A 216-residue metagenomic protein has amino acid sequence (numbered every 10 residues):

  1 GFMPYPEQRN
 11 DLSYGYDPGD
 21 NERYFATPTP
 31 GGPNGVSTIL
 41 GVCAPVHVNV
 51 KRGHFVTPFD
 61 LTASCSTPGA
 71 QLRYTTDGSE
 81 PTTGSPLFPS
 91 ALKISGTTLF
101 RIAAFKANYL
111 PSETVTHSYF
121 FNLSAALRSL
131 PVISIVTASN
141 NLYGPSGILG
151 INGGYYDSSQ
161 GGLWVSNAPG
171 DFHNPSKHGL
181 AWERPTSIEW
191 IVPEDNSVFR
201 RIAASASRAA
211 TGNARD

Functional and structural regions predicted by a protein language model:
P6-A204, A210: Short, compositionally stereotyped local motifs that mark structural "simplifiers"
R208, G212-D216: Short, intrinsically disordered, charge-balanced linker/junction segments flanking boundaries in proteins
